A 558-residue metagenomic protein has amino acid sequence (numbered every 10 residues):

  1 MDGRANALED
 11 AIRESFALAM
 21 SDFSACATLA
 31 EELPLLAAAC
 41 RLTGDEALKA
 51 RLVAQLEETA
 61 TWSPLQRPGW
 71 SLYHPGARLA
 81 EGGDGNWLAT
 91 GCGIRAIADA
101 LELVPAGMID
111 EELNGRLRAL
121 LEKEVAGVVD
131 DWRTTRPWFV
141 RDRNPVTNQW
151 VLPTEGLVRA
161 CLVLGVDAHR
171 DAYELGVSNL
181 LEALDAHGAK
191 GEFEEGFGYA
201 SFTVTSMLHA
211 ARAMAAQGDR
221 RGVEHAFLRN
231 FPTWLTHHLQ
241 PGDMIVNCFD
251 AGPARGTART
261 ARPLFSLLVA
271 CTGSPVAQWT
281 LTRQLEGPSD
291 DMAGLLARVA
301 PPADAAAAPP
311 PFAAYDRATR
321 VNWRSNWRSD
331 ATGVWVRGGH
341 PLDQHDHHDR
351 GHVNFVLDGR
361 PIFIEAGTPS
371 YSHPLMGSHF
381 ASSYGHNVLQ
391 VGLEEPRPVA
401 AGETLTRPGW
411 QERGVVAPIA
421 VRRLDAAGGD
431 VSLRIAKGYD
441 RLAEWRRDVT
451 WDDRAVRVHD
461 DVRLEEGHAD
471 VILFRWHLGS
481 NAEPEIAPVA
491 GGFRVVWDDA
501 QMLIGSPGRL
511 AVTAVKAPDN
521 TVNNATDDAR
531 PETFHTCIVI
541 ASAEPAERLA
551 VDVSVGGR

Functional and structural regions predicted by a protein language model:
M1-A7, A39-V53, L101-A126, A160-V177 (+4 more regions): Structural helix-adjacent loops and short alpha-helical linkers that scaffold large soluble proteins
G3-M20, R51-W70, R116-V140, A168-E192 (+2 more regions): Long, well-ordered core segments of solenoidal/helical folds
A17-L29, Q66-G93, D130-V151, G188-F202 (+2 more regions): Solvent-exposed loop and edge beta-strand segments that line ligand/cofactor-binding and catalytic clefts
S24, T28-D99, T233: Active-site-adjacent structural elements in enzyme catalytic domains
A30-E46, E57, T61, C92-E112 (+6 more regions): Well-ordered alpha-helical scaffold segments within catalytic/enzyme domains
A80-G198, L208-H209, L296-A306: Active-site lining segments of carbohydrate-active enzymes
P137, L164, Y199-F363, S432 (+2 more regions): Carbohydrate-active enzyme catalytic cores, enriched for enzymes that act on polyanionic acidic polysaccharides
L281-Q284, P369-R558: CBM-like, beta-strand-rich accessory domains located in the C-terminal region of large, secreted polysaccharide-active
